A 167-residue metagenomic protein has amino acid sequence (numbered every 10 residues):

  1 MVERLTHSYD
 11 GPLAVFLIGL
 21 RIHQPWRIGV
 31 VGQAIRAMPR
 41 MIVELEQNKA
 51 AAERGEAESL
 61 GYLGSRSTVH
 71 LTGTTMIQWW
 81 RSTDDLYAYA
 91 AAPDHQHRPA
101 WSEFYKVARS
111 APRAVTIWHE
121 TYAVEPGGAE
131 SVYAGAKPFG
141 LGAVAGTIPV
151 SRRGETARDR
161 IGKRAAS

Functional and structural regions predicted by a protein language model:
M1-H70, A88, A111-S167: Short S/T/G/P-rich N-terminal loop/turn motif that feeds into the first structured element of a domain
H23, M76-I77, R98, V115: Intrinsically disordered regions, especially transient/low-confidence alpha-helical propensity segments and coil-helix
A37, M41, T75, D85 (+1 more regions): Short, hydrophobic/aromatic alpha-helical segments in well-folded domains
H70-M76: Mid-length scaffold segments of soluble, non-membrane domains
W79-R81: Tryptophan-centric aromatic hotspots in well-structured domains and transmembrane helices
T83-T116: An amphipathic, aromatic/His-enriched active-site/gating alpha helix that lines ligand/cofactor pockets
